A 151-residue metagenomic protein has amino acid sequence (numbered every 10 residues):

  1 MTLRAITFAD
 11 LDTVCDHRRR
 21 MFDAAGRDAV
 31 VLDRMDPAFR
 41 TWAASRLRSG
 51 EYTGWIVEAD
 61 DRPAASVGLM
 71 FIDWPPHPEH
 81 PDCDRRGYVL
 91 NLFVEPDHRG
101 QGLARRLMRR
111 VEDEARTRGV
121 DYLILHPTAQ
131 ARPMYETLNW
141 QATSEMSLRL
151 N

Functional and structural regions predicted by a protein language model:
T2-D16, R27: A short beta-loop-alpha structural element at the N-terminal edge of CoA-dependent acyl/N-acetyltransferase catalytic
F22-W42: Conserved GNAT-fold acetyl-CoA-binding loop/helix
A44-I56, Y88: A short helix-loop-beta-strand connector motif used in the catalytic cores of GNAT acetyltransferases and, in some
I56, R62-F71, Y88, F93: Conserved beta-strand in the GNAT
W74-H77, I124-Q130, E136, Q141-N151: Conserved catalytic-core motifs of GNAT/GCN5-like acyltransferases
H80-P96, S147-L148: Conserved acetyl-CoA binding element of GNAT-fold acetyltransferases
H98-R110: Conserved acetyl-CoA pyrophosphate-binding loop and the N-cap/start of the following alpha-helix in GNAT-like
M108, A115-P127: Conserved GNAT acetyl-CoA-binding A-motif
